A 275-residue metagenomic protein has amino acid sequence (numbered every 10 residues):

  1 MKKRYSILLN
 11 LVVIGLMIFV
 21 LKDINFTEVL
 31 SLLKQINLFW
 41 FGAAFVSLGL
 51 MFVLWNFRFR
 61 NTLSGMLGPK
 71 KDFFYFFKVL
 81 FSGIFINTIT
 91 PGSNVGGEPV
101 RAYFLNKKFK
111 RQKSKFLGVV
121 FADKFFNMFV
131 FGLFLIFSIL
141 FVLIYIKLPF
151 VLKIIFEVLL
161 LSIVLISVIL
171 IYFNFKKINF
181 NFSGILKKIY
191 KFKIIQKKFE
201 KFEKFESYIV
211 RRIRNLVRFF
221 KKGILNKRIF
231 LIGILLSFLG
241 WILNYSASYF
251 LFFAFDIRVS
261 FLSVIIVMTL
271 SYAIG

Functional and structural regions predicted by a protein language model:
M1-S31, I86-K197: Transmembrane helix-loop-helix hairpins in multi-pass inner-membrane proteins
K2-Y5, G15-M17, F76-F77, F205-S207 (+1 more regions): Short secondary-structure boundary micro-motifs
K22, K70, S93, F202-I209: Alpha-helix initiation/capping motif
I24, L67-P69, R212-L216: Short acidic/polar alpha-helix capping motifs at helix-coil junctions
V29-Y145, K221-G275: Hydrophobic alpha-helical segments that either span membranes
D72-Y75, P99, K153-F156, E206 (+1 more regions): Glycine-rich, flexible loop segments associated with nucleotide phosphate handling
K110, K191-L216: Short, membrane-interfacial amphipathic segments enriched in basic
I185-K188, N215-R218, K222: Transmembrane alpha-helical segments that form core, pore/gating elements of small-molecule transporters/exporters
